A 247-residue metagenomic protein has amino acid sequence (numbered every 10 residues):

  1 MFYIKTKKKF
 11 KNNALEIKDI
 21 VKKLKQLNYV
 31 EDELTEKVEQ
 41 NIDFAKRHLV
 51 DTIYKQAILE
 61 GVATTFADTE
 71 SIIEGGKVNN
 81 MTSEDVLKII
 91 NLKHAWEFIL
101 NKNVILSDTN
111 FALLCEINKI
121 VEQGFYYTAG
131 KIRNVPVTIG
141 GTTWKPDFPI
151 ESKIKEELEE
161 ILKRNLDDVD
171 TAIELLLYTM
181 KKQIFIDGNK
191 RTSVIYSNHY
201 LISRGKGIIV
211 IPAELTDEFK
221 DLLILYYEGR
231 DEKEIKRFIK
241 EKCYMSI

Functional and structural regions predicted by a protein language model:
M1-I247: FIC/Doc superfamily catalytic core
